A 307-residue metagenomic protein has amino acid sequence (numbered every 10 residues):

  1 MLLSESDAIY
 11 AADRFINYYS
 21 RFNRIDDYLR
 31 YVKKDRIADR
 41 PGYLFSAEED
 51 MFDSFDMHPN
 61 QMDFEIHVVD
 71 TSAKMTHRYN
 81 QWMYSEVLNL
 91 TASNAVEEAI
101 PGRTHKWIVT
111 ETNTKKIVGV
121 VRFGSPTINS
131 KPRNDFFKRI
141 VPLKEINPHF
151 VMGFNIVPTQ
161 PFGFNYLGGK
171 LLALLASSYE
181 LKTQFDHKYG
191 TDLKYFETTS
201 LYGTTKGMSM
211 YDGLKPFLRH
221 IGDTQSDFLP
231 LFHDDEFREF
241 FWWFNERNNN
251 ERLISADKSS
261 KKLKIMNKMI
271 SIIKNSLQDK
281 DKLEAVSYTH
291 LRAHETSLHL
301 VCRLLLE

Functional and structural regions predicted by a protein language model:
M1-A47, F52, F241-E246, D257 (+3 more regions): An acidic, glycine-rich, mixed-charge low-complexity segment common to nucleic-acid enzymes
S20-A92, E97-R103: Low-complexity, highly charged intrinsically disordered N-terminal segments that act as targeting/localization
H77-Q81, R103-H105, E111-N249: Acyl-donor binding region in acyl/amide transferases
N94-E98, Q160, G203-T205, K280: Short secondary-structure junctions and interdomain/linker hinges
L172, L298-H299: General alpha-helical segment detector with a strong preference for membrane-spanning helices and helix-boundary regions
R252-A256: Acidic, glycine-rich loop-and-strand cores that form catalytic or ligand-binding grooves in diverse globular domains
T289-T296: Conserved small/polar residues in nucleotide/adenosyl-binding loops
L300-E307: Hydrophobic alpha-helical segments, chiefly the membrane-spanning helices and signal/signal-anchor peptides
